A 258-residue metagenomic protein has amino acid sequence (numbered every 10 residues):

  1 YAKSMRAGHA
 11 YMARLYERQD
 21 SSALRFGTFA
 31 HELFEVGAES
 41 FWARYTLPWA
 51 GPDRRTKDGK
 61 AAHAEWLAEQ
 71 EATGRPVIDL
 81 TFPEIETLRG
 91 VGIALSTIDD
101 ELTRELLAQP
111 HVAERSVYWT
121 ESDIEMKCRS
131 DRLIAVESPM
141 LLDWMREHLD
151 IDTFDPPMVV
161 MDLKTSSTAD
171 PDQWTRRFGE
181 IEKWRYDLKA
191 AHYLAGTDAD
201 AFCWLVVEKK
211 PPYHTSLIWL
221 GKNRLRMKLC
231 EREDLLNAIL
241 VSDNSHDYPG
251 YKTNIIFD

Functional and structural regions predicted by a protein language model:
Y1, K183, F257-D258: Generic structural signal for alpha-helix starts
Y1-R129, E137-S138, M145-H148, T253: Metal-dependent nuclease catalytic cores that hydrolyze phosphodiester bonds in DNA/RNA, characterized by
F26, E84-T87, K189, K228-L235: Alpha-helical structural motif
E35, A195-A199, N237: Short, intrinsically disordered, mixed-charge
G59-A64, W219-L225, D258: Short, charged low-complexity intrinsically disordered segments located at boundaries of structured domains
H63-Q70, R224-L235: Charged/polar, low-hydrophobicity segments characteristic of intrinsically disordered regions and flexible loops
A108-C230: Mg2+/Mn2+-dependent nuclease catalytic core
M227-D258: Polybasic (Lys/Arg-rich)
